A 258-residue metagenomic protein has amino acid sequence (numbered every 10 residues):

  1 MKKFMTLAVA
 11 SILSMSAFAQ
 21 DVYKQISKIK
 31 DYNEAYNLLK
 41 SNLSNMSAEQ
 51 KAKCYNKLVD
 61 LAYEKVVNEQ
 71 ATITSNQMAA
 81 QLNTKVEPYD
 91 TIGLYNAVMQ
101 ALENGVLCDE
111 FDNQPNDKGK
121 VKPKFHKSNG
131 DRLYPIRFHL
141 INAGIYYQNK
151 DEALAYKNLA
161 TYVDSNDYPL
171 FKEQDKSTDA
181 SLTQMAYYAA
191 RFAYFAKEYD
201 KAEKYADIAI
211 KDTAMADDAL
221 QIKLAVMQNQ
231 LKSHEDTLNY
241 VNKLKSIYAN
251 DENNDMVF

Functional and structural regions predicted by a protein language model:
F4-L13: Sec-dependent N-terminal signal peptides
M15-A19: Sec/Tat signal peptide C-region and signal peptidase I cleavage site
Q20-K24, A48-K85, Q114-K150, Y156-V163 (+3 more regions): Amphipathic alpha-helical repeat scaffolds of TPR domains
Q20-N37: Short N-terminal segments immediately surrounding and downstream of signal-peptide cleavage
K30, K150-D151, K197, L231-E235: Residue-level detector of the short coil/turn that links helix A to helix B within each tetratricopeptide repeat
A35-K40, D112-K127, A160-Q174, A202-K204 (+1 more regions): Repeat-mediated protein-protein interaction surfaces in helical alpha-solenoids
A35-L39, S75-N76, A97-N104, A155-A160 (+2 more regions): Alpha-helical repeat scaffolds
S44, E110, D164, I210-K211 (+1 more regions): Conserved structural position within tetratricopeptide repeats
